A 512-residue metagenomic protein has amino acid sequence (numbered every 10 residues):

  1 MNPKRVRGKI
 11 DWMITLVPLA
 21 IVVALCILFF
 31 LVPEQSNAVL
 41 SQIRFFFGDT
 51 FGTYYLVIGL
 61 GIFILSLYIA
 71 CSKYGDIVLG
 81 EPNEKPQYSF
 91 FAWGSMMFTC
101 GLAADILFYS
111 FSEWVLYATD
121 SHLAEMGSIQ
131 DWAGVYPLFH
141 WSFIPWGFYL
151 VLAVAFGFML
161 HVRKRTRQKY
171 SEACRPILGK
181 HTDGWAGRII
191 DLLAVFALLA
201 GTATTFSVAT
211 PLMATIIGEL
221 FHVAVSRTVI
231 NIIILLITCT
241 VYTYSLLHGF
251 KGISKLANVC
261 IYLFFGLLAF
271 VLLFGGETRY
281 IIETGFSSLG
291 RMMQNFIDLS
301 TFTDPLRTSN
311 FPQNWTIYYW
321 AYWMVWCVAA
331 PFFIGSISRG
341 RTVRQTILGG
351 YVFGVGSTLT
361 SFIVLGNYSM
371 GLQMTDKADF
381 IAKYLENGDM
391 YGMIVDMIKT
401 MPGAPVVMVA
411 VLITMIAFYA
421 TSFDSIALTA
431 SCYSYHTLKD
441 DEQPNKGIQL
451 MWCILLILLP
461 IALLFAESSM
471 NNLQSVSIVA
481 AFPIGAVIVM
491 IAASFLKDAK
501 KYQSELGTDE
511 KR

Functional and structural regions predicted by a protein language model:
M1-I129, A269, L273, A492-Q503 (+1 more regions): N-terminal alpha-helical transmembrane segments of multi-pass membrane transport and channel/translocase proteins
N2-R5, A38-R44, C71-F90, V115-Y136 (+4 more regions): Flexible loop linkers connecting adjacent transmembrane helices in multi-pass alpha-helical membrane transporters
N2-R7, Q35-F47, L67-K85, G134-H140 (+7 more regions): Membrane-water interface regions at transmembrane-helix termini and the short interhelical loops of multi-pass membrane
V6-K9, M13, A20-F30, F63-Y68 (+9 more regions): Helix-loop-helix module between adjacent transmembrane segments
R7-L25, G179-R188, V225-Y242, L246 (+4 more regions): Loop-to-transmembrane helix boundary motifs in multi-pass membrane proteins
V17, G48-F51, I58, I190-A194 (+6 more regions): Membrane-interface loop-to-helix entry segments
A24-S36, G59-G75, A203-L220, F265-T303 (+2 more regions): Hydrophobic alpha-helical segments and their helix-loop junctions in multi-pass secondary transporters
Y109-S121, K164, L272-N295, V355-D389 (+1 more regions): Extracellular/periplasmic helix-exit of transmembrane alpha-helices
